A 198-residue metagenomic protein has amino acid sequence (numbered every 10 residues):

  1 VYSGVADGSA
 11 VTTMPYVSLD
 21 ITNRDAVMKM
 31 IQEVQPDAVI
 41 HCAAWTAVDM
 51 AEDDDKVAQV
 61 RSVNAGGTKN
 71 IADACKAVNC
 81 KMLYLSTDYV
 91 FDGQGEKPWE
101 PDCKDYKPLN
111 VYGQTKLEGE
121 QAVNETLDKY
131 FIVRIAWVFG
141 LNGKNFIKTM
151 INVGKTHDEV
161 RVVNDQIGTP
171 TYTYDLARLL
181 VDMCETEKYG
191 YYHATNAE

Functional and structural regions predicted by a protein language model:
V1-A10: Short, polar loop motifs at secondary-structure junctions
S3, V39-A43, M82-T87, D92 (+1 more regions): SDR active-site strand-loop-helix element
A10-R24: Rossmann-fold cofactor-recognition segment
I21-V63: NAD(P)H-binding glycine-rich loop region in Rossmannoid oxidoreductase-like domains and their noncatalytic homologs
N23, G66-N70, K81, G113 (+2 more regions): Conserved cofactor-binding/catalytic machinery of classical short-chain dehydrogenase/reductase
A58, S62-G67, V90-V133, W137-V138: Catalytic helix-loop patch of NAD(P)-dependent Rossmann-fold dehydrogenases
Q121-D182: NAD(P)-dependent short-chain dehydrogenase/reductase
V162-I167, Y192-E198: Glycine-rich Rossmann NAD(P)(H)-binding loop
